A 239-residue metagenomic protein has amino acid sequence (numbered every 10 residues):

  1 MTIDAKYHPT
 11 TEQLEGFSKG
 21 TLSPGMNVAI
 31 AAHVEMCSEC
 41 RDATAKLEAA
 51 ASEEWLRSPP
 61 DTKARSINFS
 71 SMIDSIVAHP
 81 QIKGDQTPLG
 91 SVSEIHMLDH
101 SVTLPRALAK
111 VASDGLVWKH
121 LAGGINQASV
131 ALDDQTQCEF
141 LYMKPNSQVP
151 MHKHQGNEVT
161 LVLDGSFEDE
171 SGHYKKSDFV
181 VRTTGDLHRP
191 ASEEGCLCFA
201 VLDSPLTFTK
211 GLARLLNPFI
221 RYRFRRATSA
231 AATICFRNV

Functional and structural regions predicted by a protein language model:
M1-E12, T21-M26, E35-S38, D42 (+2 more regions): Positively biased amphipathic helices and basic secretion/translocation or surface-docking motifs that either flank
G115-S147: A short glycine-rich, His/Asp/Glu-containing loop-to-beta-strand
A131, L141, P150-H154, E170-S171 (+1 more regions): Short histidine-centered beta-strand/loop micro-motifs that create catalytic or ligand/metal-coordination sites
K144-S147, K153-D169: Glycine- and acidic-residue-biased ligand/ion/polar-headgroup-sensing regions
D169-S192: Short acidic-glycine-tyrosine-enriched beta hairpin
D186-F208: Ligand-binding loop in jelly-roll beta-barrel domains
L212-V239: Acidic/histidine-enriched, glycine/proline-rich intrinsically disordered or flexible terminal extensions
